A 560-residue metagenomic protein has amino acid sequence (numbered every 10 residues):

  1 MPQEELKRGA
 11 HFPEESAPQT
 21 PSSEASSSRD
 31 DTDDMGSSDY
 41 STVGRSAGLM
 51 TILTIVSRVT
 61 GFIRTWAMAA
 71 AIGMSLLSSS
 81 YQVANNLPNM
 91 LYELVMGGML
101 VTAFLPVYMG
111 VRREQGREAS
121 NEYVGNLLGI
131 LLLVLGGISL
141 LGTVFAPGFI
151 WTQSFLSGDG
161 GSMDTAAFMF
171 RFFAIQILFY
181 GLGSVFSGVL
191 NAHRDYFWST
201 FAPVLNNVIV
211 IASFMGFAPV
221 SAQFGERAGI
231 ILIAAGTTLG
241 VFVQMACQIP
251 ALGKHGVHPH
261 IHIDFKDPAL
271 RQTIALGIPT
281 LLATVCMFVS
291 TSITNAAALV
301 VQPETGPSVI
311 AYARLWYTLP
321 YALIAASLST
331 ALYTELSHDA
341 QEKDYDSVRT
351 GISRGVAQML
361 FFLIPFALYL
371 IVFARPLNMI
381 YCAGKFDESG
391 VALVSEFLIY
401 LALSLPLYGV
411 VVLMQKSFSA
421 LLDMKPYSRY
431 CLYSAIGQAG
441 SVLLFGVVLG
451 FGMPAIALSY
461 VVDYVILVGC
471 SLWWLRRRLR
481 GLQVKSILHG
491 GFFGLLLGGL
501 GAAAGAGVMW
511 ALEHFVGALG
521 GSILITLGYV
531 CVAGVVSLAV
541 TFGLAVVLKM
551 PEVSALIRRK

Functional and structural regions predicted by a protein language model:
P2-K560: Membrane-embedded alpha-helical bundles of multi-pass transporters/translocases, especially carrier/permease families
